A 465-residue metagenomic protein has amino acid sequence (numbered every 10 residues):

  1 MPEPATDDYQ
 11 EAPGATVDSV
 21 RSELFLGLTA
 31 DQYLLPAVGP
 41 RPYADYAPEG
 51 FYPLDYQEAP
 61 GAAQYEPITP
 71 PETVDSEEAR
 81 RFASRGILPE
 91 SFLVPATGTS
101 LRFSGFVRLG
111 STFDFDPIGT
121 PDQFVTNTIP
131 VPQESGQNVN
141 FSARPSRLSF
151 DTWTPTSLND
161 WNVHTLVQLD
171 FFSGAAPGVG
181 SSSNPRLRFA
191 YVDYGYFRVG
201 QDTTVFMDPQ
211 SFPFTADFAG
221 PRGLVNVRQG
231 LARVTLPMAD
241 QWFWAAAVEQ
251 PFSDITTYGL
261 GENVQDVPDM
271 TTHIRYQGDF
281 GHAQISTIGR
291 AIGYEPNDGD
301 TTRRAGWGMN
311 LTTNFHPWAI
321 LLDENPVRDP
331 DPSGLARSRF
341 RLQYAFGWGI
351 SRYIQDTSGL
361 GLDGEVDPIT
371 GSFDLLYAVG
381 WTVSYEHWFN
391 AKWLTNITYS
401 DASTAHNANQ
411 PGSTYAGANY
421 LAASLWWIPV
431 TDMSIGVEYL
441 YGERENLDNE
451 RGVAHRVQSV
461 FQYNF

Functional and structural regions predicted by a protein language model:
M1-T120: N-terminal periplasmic/intermembrane-space "pro-region" immediately following the signal or transit peptide
D18, D45, F315, W427 (+1 more regions): Outer-membrane beta-barrel "beta-signal"
A83, A96-G98, V139-P145, G180-F189 (+9 more regions): Transmembrane beta-barrel outer-membrane domains
P89-Q123, Q133-D254, V264-H282, N314-F315 (+3 more regions): Outer membrane beta-barrel
D116-D122, A175-S183, P209-A219, I255-V264 (+6 more regions): Outer-membrane beta-barrel translocator domains and adjoining extracellular loop/strand segments of Gram-negative
N162-A175, W244-P251, A283-A291, L394-N407 (+1 more regions): Transmembrane beta-strand segments that form the barrel wall of outer-membrane beta-barrel proteins
A239, N390, I428-V430: Residue-level recognition of beta-strand termini and adjacent short loop/turns
Q277-N419, A423: Detector for outer-membrane/organellar transmembrane beta-barrel domains, recognizing the amphipathic beta-strand
